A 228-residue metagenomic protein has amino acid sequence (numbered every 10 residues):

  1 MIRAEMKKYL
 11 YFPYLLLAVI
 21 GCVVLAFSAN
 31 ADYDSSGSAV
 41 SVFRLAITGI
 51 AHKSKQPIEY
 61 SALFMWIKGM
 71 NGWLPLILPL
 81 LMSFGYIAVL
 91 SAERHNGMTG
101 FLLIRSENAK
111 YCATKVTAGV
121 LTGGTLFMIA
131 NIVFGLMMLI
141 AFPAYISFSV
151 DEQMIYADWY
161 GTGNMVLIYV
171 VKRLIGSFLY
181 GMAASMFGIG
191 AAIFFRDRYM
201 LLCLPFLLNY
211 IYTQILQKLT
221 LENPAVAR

Functional and structural regions predicted by a protein language model:
M1-C22: Aromatic- and glycine-rich beta-strand/loop motifs that create alpha-glucan
I2-R3, H95-N96, M186-F187: Short hydrophobic "helix-edge" motifs at membrane interfaces and signal-peptide entry regions
L10, F194-F195: Transmembrane helix irregularities
Y14, E107-A109, A113, D197-L202: Membrane-helix interface segments
A18-C22, M200-Y212: Central hydrophobic cores of alpha-helical transmembrane segments in multi-pass integral membrane proteins
V23-S91, T117-I193, Q214: Secretory targeting signals
I87-T122: Helix-loop-helix units of permease transmembrane domains in multi-pass membrane transporters, especially ABC
L221-R228: Short hydrophobic, aromatic-rich alpha-helical segments embedded in or entering the lipid bilayer of multi-pass
